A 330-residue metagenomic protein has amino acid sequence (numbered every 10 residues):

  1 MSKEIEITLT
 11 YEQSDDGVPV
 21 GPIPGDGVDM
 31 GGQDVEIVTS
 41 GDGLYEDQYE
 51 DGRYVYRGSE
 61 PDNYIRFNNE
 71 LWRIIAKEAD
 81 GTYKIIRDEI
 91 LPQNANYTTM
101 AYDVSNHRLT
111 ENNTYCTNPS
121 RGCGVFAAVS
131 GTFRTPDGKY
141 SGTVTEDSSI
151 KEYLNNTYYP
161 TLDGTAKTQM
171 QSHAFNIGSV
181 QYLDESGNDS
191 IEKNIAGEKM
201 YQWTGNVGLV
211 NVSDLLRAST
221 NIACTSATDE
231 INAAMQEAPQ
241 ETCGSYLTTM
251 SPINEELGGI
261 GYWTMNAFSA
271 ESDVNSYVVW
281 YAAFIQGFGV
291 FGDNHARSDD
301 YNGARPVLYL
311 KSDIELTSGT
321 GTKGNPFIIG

Functional and structural regions predicted by a protein language model:
M1-L9: Low-complexity, intrinsically disordered segments enriched in Ser/Thr together with acidic residues
L9-Y11, G17-G330: Long, domain-scale functional regions
